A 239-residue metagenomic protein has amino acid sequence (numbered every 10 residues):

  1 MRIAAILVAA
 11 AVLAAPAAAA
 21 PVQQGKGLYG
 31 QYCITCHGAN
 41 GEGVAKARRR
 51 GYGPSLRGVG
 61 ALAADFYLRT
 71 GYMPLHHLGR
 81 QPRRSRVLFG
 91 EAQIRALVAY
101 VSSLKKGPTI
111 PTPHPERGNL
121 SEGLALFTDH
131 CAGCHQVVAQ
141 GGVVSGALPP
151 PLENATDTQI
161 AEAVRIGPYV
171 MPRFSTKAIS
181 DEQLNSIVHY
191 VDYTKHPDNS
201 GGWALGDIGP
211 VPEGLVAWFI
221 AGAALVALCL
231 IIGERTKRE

Functional and structural regions predicted by a protein language model:
M1-V22, H196-E239: N-terminal export/targeting leaders of redox proteins
M1-Y72, H77, Q81-P82, Q93: N-terminal pre-first-transmembrane soluble regions of secretory-pathway and organelle membrane proteins
A20-G38, R117-V138: Sequence/structural segment immediately N-terminal to covalent heme-attachment motifs in c-type and related
E42-A47, L104-G118, G133, V137-A147 (+4 more regions): Inter-heme linker and motif-flanking segments adjacent to c-type heme-binding CXXCH motifs in c-type cytochromes
G43, G60, G141, G167 (+1 more regions): Glycine-centered flexibility motif
R50-L104, G146-N199: Extracytoplasmic electron-transfer domains, predominantly the class I c-type cytochrome c fold
L78-R83, T112-E116, A204-P210: Short linear capping/connector segments at secondary-structure termini
E91-A96, A125-H135, D192-Y193, L215-V226: Short, charged low-complexity intrinsically disordered segments located at boundaries of structured domains
